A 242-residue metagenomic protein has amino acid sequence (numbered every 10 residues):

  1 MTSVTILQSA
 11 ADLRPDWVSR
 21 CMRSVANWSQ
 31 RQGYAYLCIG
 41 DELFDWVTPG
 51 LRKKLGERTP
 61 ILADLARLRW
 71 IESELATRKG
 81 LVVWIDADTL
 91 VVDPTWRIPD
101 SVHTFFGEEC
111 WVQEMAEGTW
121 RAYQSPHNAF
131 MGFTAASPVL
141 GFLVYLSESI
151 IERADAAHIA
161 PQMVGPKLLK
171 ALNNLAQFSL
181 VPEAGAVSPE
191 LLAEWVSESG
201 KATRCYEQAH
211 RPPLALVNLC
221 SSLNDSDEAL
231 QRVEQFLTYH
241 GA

Functional and structural regions predicted by a protein language model:
M1-A66, T77-R78, T134-P138, A154-A157 (+2 more regions): N-terminal anchoring/stem segment of glycosyltransferases
T2, I85-A87, P126-H127, G165: Residues that flank catalytic or metal-binding motifs in active/ligand-binding sites
P15, D45-V47, V91-P94, P99 (+1 more regions): Short catalytic/ligand-binding loop motif for oxyanion handling, primarily in non-cytosolic enzymes, centered on
L37-D45, S179-L191: Acidic carboxylate-rich catalytic motifs and surrounding loops in phosphoryl-/glycosyl-chemistry enzymes
T59-E114, Y123: GT-A fold catalytic core of metal-dependent nucleotide-sugar glycosyltransferases, centered on the diacidic
V92-M163: Conserved catalytic core of nucleotide-sugar-dependent glycosyltransferases
P138-L143, L175-E183: Substrate-binding/catalytic groove segments of enzymes that remodel or degrade extracellular structural polymers
A160, G165-N174: A conserved mid-domain beta-alpha-beta active-site/ligand-binding segment of alpha/beta enzyme cores
